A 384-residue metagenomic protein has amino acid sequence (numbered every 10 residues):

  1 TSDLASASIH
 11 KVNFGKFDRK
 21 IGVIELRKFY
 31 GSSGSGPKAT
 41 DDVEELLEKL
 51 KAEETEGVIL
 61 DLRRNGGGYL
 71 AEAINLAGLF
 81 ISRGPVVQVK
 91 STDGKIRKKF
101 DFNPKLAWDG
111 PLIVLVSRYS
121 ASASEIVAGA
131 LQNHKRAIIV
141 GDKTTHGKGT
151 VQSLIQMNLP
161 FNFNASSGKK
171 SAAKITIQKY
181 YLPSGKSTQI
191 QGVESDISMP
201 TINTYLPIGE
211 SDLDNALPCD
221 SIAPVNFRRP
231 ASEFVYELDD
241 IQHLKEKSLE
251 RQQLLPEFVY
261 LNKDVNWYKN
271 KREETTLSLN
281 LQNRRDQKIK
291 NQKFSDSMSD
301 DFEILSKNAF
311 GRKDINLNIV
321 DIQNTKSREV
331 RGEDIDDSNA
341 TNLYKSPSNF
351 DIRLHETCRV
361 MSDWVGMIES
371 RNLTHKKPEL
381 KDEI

Functional and structural regions predicted by a protein language model:
T1-N162, S346, F350: Cleft-lining beta-strand/loop regions that shape enzyme active-site pockets
D3-L4, D61, G67, V87-Q88 (+10 more regions): Mixed-charge, polar/low-complexity N-terminal
V23, P85, P111, A172-T176 (+2 more regions): Generic structural signal for residues positioned in beta-strands
P104-W108, F161-A165, C219-F227: A general structural signal for short secondary-structure boundary/capping elements
A123, K135, V140-E210: Polar, glycine-rich mid-to-C-terminal structural blocks that act as macromolecule-binding/assembly scaffolds
P183-K381: Conserved functional hotspot residues or short segments at active or partner-binding sites across diverse domains
